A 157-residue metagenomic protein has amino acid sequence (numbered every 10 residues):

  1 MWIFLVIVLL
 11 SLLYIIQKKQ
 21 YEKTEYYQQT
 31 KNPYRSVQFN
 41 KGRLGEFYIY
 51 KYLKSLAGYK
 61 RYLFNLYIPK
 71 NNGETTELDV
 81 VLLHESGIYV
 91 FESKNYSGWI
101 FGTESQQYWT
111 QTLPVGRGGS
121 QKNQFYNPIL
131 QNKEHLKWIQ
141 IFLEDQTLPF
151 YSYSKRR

Functional and structural regions predicted by a protein language model:
M1-L78, L83-R157: Intrinsically disordered, low-complexity Ser/Thr/Pro/Gly-rich regulatory segments
